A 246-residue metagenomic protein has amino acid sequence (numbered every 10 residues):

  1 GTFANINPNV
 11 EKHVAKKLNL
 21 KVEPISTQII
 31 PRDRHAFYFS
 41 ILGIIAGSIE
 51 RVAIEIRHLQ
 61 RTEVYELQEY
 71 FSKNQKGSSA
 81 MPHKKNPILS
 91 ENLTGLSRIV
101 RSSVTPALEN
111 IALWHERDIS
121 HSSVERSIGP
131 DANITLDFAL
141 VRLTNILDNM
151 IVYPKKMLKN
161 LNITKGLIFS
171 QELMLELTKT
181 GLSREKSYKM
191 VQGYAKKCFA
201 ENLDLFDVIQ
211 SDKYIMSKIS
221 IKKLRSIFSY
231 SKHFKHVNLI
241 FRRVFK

Functional and structural regions predicted by a protein language model:
G1-L113: Internal glycine-rich alpha/beta core junctions
M81-K246: Glycine-rich cofactor/substrate-binding loops
